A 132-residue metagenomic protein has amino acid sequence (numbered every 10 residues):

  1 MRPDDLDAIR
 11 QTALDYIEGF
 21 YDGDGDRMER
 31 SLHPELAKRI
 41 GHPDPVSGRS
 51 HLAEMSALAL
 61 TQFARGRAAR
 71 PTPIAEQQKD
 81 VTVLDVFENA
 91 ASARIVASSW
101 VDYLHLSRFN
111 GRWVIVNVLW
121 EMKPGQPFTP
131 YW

Functional and structural regions predicted by a protein language model:
M1-D26, R30-E35, S50, F128: Short, low-complexity N-terminal intrinsically disordered segments enriched in polar/charged residues
A8, A37-S99: Surface-exposed, charged secondary-structure patches
L32, K38-P45, Q126, W132: Outer-membrane beta-barrel domain signature
P45-G48, F109-W113, Y131-W132: Short, charged/polar low-complexity linear motifs in solvent-exposed/disordered segments
R65-G66, T72-A75, L119-E121, P127-W132: Low-complexity, flexible helical/coil segments
S92, D102-P127: Short beta-strand edge/turn micro-motifs at domain boundaries
